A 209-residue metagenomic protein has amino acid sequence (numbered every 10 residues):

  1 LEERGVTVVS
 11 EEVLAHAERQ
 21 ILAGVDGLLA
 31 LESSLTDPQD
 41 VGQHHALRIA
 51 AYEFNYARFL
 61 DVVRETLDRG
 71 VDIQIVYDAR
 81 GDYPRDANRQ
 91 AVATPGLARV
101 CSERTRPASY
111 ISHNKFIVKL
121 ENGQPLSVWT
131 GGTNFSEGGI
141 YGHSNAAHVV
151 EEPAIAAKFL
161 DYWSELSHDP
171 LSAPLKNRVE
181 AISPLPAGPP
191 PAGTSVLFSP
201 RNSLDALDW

Functional and structural regions predicted by a protein language model:
L1-A46, E53-W209: HKD-type phospholipase D/PLD-like phosphodiesterase module
